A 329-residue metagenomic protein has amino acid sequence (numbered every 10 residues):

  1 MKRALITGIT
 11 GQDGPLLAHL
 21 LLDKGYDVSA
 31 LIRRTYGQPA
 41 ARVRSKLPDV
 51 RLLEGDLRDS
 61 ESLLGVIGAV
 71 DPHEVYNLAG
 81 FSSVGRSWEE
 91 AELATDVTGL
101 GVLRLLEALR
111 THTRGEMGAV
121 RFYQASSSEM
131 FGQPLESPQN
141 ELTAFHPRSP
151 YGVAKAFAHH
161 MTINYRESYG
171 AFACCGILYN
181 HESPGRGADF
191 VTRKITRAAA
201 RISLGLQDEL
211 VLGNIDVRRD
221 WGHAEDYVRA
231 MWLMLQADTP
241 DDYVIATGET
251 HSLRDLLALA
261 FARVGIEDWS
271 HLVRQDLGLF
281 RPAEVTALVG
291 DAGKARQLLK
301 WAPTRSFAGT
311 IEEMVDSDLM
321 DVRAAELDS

Functional and structural regions predicted by a protein language model:
M1-H181, L235, R305, D318-M320 (+1 more regions): N-terminal Rossmann-like NAD(P)+-binding domain of SDR-like oxidoreductases, especially those catalyzing
L17, D23, A30-L31, G55 (+3 more regions): C-terminal substrate-binding subdomain of Rossmann-fold SDR/epimerase-dehydratase oxidoreductases
G37-P39, G132-Q133, P184-R186, S252-R254 (+1 more regions): A short beta-to-alpha transition loop/helix N-cap that caps and shapes the active-site region
L64, L135, R186-G187, L257: A short local structural element in Rossmann-fold oxidoreductases
T143, P147-A154, P184, A188-T192 (+1 more regions): The catalytic Tyr-centered alpha-helix of NAD(P)H-dependent dehydrogenases
